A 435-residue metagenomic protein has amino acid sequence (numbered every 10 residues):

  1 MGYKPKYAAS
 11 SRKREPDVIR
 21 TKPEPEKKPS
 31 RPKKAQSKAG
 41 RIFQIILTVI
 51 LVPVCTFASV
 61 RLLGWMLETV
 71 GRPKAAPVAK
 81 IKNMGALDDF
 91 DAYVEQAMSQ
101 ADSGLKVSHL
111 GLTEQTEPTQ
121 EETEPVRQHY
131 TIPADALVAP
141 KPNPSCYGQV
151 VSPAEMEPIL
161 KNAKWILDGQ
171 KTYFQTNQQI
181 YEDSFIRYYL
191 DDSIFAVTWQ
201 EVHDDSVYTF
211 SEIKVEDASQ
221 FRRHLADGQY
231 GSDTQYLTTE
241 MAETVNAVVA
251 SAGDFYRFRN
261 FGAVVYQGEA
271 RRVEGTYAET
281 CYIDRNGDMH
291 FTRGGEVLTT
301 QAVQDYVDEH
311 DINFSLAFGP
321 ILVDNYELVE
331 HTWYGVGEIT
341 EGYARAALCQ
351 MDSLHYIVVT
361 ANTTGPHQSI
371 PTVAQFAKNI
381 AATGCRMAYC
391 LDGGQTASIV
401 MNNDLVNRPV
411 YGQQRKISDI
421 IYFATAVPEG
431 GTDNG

Functional and structural regions predicted by a protein language model:
G2-Y3, E15-G275, E279-T280: Zymogen propeptides
Y3, A8-S10: Proline-rich, Ser/Thr-phosphoregulated intrinsically disordered regulatory regions in large mammalian
S206, A218, D288, Q350-I357: Beta-strand-turn-beta hairpins that frame and shape the catalytic cleft of phosphate-ester-processing enzymes
A226-G231, E296-L298, A361-G365: Short, solvent-exposed aromatic-acidic interface loops
S232-Q235, T299-Y306, H367-A374: A short, polar/proline- and glycine-enriched secondary-structure boundary/capping micro-motif
S251-W333: Active-site-adjacent helix-turn-beta-strand microarchitecture at beta-sheet edges that either contains or buttresses
F261-I283, H331-R386, C390-L391, T396-G435: Conserved, well-ordered active-site substructure
